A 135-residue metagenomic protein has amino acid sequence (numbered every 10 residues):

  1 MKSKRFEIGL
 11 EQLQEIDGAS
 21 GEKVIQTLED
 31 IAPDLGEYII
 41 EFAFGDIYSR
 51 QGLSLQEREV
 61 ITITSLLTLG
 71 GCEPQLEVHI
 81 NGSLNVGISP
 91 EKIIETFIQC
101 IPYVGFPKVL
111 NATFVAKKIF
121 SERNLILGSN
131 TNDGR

Functional and structural regions predicted by a protein language model:
M1-Q56, L110-R135: Acidic, glycine/proline-rich low-complexity segments that act as flexible tails and inter-domain linkers
L35, G70-G71: Residue-level marker of alpha-helix boundaries and capping positions
G45, I80-L84, I94-I101: Amphipathic alpha-helical segments within well-ordered protein domains
R58-L66, T96-F97: Short, structured motif recognition centered on aromatic/hydrophobic residues
C72-K92, V109-I119: Extended intrinsically disordered, low-complexity coil regions enriched in Ser, Thr, Gly, Ala and often Pro
Y103-P107: C-terminal structural segments of small proteins and small subunits
